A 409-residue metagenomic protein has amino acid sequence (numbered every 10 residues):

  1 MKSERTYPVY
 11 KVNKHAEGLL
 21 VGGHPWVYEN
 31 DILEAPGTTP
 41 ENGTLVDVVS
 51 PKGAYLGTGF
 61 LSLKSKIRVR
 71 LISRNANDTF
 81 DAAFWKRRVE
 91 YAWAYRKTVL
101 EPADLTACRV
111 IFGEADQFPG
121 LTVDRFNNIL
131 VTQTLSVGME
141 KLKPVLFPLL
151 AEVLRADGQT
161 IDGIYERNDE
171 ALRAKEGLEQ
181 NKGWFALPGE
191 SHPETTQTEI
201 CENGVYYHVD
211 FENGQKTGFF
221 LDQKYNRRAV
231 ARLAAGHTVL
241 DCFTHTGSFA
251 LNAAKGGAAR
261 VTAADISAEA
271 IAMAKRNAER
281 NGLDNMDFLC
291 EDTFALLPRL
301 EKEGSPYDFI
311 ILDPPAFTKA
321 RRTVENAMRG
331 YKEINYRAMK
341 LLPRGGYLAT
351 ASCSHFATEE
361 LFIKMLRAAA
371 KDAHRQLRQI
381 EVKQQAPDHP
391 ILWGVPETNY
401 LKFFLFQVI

Functional and structural regions predicted by a protein language model:
M1-N127: Non-catalytic accessory regions of SAM-dependent methyltransferases
I111-D124, K143-F219: Non-catalytic substrate-recognition/targeting regions of SAM-dependent transferases
G236-H245: Conserved class I S-adenosyl-L-methionine
T246-A259: Conserved SAM-binding loop of SAM-dependent methyltransferases across substrates and taxa, primarily the Class I
R260-D265: Conserved SAM-binding motif I beta-strand of class I
E269-I311: S-adenosyl-L-methionine
Y307-R337: Mobile active-site "lid"/loop adjacent to the S-adenosyl-L-methionine
E333, Y347-I409: C-terminal catalytic and target-recognition region of SAM-dependent MTase-like enzymes, primarily methyltransferases
